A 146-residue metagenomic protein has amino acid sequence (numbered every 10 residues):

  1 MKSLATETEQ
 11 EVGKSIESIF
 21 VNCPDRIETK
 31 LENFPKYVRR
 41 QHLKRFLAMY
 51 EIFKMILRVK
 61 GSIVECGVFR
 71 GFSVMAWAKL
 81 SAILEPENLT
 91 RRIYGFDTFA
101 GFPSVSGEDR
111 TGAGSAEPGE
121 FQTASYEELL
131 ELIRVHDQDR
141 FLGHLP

Functional and structural regions predicted by a protein language model:
K2-L4: Leucine-rich tandem repeat or coiled-coil scaffolds
E7-R40, L57, S62-P146: S-adenosylmethionine/decaboxylated-SAM
R39-L43, L47: Short, conserved micro-motifs enriched in small and acidic residues
F46-V59: Conserved alpha-helix/loop element of class I SAM-dependent methyltransferases that forms part of the SAM/SAH-binding
